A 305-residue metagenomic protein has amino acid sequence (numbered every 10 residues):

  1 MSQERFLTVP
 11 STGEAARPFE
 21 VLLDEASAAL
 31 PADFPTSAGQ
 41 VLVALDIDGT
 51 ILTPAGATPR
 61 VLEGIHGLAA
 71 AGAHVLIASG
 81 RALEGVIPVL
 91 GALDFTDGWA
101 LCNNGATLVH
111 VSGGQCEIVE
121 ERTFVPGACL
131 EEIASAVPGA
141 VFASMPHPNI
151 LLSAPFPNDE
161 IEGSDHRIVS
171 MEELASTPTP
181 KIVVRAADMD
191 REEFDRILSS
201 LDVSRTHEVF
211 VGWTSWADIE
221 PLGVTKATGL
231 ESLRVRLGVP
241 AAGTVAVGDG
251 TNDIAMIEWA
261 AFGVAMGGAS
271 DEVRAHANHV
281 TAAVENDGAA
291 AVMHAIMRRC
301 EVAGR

Functional and structural regions predicted by a protein language model:
M1-I47, V239: Non-catalytic pre-domain segments flanking phosphatase-related domains
S27-V75: N-terminal glycine-/serine-/threonine-rich phosphate-binding loop
D33-F34, A38, T58, E220-R305: Mg2+-dependent phosphoryl-transfer enzymes with acidic/Ser/Thr/Gly-rich catalytic loops
G49, R81, D249-G250: Active-site metal-binding loops of divalent metal-dependent hydrolases
P59-D159: Active-site phosphate-binding/coordination module
G72-L76, T96-G98, K181, A242-T244 (+1 more regions): Short active-site oxyanion
L93-T96, N104, R205, W259-A260 (+1 more regions): Short, structured coil segments at secondary-structure junctions
A136-V247, T251-W259: Conserved acidic, metal-coordinating active-site core of Asp-based, Mg2+-dependent phosphoryl-transfer enzymes
